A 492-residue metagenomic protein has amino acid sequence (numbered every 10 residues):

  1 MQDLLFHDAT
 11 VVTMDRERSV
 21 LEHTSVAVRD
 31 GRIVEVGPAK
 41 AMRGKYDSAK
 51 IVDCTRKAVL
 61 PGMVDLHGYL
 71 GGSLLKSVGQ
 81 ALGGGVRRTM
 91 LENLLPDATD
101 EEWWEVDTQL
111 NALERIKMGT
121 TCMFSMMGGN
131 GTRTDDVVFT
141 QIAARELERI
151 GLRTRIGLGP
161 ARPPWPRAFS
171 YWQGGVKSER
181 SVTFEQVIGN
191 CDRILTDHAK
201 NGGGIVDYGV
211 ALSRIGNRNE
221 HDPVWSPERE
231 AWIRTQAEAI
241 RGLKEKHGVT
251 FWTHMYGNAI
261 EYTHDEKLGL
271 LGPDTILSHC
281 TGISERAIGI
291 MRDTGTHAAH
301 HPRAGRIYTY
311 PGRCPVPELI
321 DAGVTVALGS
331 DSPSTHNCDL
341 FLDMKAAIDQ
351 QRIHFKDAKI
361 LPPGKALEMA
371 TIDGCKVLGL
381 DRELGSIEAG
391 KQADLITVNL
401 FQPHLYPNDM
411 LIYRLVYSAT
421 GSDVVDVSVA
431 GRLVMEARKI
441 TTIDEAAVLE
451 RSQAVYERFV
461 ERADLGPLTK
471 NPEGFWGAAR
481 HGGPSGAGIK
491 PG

Functional and structural regions predicted by a protein language model:
M1-T24, V28-V34, A39, K45 (+1 more regions): Active-site microenvironment of metallo-dependent hydrolases
L4-H7, R43-G85, E102, Q109 (+1 more regions): Replace "His-x-His-based motif
A9, V26, G31, R56 (+14 more regions): Divalent metal-coordination and catalytic microenvironments
T10, G269-L270, P315-L405, S418-T420: His/Asp/Glu-enriched, well-ordered alpha-helical/loop segment that forms or immediately abuts the divalent-metal
L74-W104, P164-R180, R214-I233, A259-D274 (+2 more regions): Active-site gating loops and adjacent loop-to-helix segments of metal-dependent hydrolytic enzymes
S77-R153, V187-G203, Q453-V455, E461: Alpha-helical scaffold segments that flank or form the walls of functional sites
V137-T281, R286: Metal-coordinating catalytic core of metallo-dependent amide/deamination hydrolases
E245-V249, G269-T275, I290-A299, D321-V326: Glycine-enriched alpha-helix->loop->beta-strand junction motifs that scaffold or abut catalytic
